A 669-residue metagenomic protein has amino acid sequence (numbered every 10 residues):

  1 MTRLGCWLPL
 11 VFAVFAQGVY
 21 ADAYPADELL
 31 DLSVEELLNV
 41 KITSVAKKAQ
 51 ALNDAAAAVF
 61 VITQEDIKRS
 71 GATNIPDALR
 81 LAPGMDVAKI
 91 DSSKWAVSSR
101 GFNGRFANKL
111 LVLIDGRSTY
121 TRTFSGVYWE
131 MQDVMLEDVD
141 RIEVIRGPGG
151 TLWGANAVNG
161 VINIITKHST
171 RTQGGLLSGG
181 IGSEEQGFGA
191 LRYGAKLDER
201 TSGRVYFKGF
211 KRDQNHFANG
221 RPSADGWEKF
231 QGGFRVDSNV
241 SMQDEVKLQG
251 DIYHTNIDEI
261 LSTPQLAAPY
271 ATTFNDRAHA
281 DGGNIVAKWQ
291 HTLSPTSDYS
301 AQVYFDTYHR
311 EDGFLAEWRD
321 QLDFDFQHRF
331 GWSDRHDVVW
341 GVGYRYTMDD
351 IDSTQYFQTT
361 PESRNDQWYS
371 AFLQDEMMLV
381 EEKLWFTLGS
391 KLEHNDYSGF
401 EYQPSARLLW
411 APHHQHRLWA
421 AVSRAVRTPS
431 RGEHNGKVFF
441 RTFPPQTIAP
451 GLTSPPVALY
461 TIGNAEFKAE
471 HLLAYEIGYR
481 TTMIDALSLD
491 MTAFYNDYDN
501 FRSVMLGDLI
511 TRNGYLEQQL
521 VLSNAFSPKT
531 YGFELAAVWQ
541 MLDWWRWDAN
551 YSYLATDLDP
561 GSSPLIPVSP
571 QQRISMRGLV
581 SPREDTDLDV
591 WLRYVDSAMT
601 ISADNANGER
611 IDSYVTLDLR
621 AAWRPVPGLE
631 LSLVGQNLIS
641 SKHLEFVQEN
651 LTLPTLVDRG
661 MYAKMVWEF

Functional and structural regions predicted by a protein language model:
T43-L52, A56-F60, P76, R80-S118: Extracytoplasmic beta-strand/coil segments of soluble accessory domains associated with Gram-negative outer-membrane
I75-A78, W95-G101, L110-D115, W129-V134 (+3 more regions): N-terminal periplasmic accessory domains that precede and gate Gram-negative outer-membrane beta-barrel machines
S118-R146, T461: Short acidic/polar hinge/loop motifs at secondary-structure boundaries that mediate gating or recognition
I181-K211, G220-D258, R277-S294, W332-S333 (+1 more regions): Transmembrane beta-barrel wall of Gram-negative outer-membrane proteins
G233, Q321-Q327, R364, W368-F372 (+6 more regions): Outer membrane beta-barrel strand-and-loop segments of large Gram-negative receptors, especially TonB-dependent
S241, R335, E362-D497, N550 (+4 more regions): Structural signature of Gram-negative outer-membrane beta-barrels, strongest in the C-terminal barrel of TonB-dependent
M378-F386, D490-Y498, G514-A603, I639: Gram-negative outer-membrane beta-barrel transporters
V426, D499, Y594-I601, A622-F669: C-terminal beta-signal and adjacent terminal beta-strands/loops of Gram-negative outer-membrane beta-barrel proteins
